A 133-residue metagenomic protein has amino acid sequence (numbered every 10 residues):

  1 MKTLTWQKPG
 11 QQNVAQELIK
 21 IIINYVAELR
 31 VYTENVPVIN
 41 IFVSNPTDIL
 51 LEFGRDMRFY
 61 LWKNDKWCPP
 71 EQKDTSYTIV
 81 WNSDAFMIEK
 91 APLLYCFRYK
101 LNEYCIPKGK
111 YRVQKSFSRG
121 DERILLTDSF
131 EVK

Functional and structural regions predicted by a protein language model:
M1-I79, S116-K133: Primarily secretory-pathway and cell-envelope proteins
K73-K110, S116-G120: Short, solvent-exposed, Trp/other aromatic-anchored flexible loops in extracytoplasmic proteins
